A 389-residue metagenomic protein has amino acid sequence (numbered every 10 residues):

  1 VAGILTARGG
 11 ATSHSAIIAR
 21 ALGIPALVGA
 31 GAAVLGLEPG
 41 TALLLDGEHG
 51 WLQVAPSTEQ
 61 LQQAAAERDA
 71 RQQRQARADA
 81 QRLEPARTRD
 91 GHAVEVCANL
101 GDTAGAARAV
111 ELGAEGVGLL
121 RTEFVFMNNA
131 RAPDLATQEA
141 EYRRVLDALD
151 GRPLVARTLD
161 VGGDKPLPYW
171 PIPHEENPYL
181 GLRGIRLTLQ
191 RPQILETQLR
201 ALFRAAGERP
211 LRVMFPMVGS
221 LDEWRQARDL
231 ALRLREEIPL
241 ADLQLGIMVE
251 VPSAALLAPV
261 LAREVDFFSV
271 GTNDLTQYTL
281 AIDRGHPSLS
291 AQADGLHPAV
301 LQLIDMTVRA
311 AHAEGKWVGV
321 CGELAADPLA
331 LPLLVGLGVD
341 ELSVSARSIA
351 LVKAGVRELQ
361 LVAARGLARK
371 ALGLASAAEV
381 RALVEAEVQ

Functional and structural regions predicted by a protein language model:
V1-L112: Acidic, glycine-rich flexible loop/linker segments
Q75-Q389: Conserved alpha/beta-domain cores
